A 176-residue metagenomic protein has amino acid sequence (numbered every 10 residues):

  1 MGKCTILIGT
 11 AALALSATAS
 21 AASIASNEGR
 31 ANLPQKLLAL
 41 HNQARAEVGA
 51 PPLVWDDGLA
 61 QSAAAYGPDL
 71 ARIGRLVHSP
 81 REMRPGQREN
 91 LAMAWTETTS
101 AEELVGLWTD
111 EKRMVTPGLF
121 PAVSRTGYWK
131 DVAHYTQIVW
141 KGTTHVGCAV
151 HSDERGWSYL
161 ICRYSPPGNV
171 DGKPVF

Functional and structural regions predicted by a protein language model:
M1-I8: Bacterial N-terminal signal peptides that target proteins for export
T5, I24-A25: N-terminal intrinsically disordered, low-complexity tails enriched in polar/charged
I8-S16: Bacterial N-terminal signal peptides
L13, Y66-L70, W108-K112: Alpha-helix boundary/capping residues
T18-S20: Sec/Tat signal peptide C-region and signal peptidase I cleavage site
A22-S23, G29-R88: Short, well-ordered surface patches within globular domains
P85-F176: A well-ordered secondary-structure block
